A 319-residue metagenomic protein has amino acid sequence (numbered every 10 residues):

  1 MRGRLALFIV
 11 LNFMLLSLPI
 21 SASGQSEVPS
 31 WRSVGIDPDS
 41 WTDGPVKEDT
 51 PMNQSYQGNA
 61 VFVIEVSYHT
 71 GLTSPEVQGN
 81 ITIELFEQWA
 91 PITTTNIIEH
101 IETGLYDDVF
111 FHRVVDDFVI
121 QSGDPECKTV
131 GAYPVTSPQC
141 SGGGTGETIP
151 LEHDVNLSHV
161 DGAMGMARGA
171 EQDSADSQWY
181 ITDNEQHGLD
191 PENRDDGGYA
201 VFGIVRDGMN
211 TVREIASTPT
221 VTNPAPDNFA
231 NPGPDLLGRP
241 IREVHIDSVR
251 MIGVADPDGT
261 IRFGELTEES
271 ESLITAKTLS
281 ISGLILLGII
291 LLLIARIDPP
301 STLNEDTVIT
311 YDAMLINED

Functional and structural regions predicted by a protein language model:
M1-W31: Hydrophobic secretory-pathway targeting helix
A22-D319: Cyclophilin-like peptidyl-prolyl cis-trans isomerases
